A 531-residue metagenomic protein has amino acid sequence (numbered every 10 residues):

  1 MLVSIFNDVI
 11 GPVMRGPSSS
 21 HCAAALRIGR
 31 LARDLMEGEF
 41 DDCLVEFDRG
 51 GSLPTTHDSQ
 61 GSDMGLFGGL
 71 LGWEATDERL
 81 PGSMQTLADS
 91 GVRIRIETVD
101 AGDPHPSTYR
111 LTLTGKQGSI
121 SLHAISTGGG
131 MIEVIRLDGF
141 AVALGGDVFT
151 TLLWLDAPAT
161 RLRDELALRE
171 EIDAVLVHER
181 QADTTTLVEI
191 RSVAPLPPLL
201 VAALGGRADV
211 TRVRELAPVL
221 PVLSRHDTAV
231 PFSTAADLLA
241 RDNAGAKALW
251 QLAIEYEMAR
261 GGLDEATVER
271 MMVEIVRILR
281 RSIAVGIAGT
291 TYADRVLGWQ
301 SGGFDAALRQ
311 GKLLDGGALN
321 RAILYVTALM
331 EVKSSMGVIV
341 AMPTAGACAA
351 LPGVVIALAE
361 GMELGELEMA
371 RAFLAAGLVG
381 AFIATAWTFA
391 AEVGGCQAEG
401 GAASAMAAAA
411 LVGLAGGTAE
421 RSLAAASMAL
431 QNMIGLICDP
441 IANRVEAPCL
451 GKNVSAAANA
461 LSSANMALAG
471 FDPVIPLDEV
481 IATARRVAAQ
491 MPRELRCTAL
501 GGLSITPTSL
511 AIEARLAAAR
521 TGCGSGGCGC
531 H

Functional and structural regions predicted by a protein language model:
M1-M131, G139-M336, G470, L477-H531: Generic N-terminal targeting/processing segments that precede catalytic cores or assembly contacts
I5-M14, M330-V340, I383-V393, P440-V445: Glycine/charged-rich beta-loop-alpha catalytic/anionic-binding loops adjacent to active sites
C22-M36, P158-T160, P352-L364, A408-G416: Alpha-helical support elements that line or immediately flank enzyme active sites and cofactor-binding pockets
R33-L44, W73-D77, L358-F373, L414-A425: Phosphate-handling active-site elements
L44-D89, R93, L374-A410, E420 (+2 more regions): A structural-propensity feature for long, helix-poor, extended segments
P106, M428-Q431, I437-C497: C-terminal binding/interaction regions
D315-S334, I356-A386: Helix-rich "cap/lid" substructures immediately adjacent to catalytic or cofactor-binding pockets
G346: Phosphate-binding active sites in nucleotide-utilizing proteins
